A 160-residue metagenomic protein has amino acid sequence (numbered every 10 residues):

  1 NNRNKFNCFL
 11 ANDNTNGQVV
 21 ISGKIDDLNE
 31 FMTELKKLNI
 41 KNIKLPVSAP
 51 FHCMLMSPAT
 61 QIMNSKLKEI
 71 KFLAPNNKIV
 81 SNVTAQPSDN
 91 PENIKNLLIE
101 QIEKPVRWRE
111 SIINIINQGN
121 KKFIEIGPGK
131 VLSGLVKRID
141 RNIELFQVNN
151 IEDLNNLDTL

Functional and structural regions predicted by a protein language model:
N1-R138, F146, E152-N155, L160: Acyltransferase
